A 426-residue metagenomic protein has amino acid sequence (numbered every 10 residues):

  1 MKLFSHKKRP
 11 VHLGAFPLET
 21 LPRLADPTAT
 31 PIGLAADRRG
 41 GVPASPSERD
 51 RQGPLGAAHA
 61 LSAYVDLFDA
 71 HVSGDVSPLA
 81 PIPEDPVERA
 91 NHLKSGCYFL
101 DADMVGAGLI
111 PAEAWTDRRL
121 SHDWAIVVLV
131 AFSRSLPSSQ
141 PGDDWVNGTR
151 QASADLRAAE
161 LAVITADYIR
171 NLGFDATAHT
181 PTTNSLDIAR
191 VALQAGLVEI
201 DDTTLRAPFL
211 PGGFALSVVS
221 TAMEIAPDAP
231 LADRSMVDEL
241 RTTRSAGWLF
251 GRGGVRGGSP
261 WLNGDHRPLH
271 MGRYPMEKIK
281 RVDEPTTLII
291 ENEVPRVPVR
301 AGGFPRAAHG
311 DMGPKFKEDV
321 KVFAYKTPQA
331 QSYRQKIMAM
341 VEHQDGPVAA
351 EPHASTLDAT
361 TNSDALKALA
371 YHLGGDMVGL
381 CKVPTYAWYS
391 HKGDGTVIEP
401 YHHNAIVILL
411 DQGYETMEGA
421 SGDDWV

Functional and structural regions predicted by a protein language model:
M1-L109, D117-H122, A232-K382, H402: Iron-sulfur (Fe-S) cluster-binding modules
L100-T243, S355-T356, T360-S363, K367-V426: Catalytic cores of enzyme domains
